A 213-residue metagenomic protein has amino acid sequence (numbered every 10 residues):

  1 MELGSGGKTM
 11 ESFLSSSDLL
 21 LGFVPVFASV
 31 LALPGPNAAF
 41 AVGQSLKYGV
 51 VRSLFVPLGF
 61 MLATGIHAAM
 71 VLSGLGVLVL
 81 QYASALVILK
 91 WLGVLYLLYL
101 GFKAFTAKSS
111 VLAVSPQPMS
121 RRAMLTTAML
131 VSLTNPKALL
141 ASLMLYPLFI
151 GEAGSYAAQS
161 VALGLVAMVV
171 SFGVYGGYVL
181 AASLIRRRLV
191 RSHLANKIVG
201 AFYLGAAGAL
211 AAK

Functional and structural regions predicted by a protein language model:
M1-D18: Short, strongly hydrophobic alpha-helical membrane anchors
F13-V87, M144-L163, M168: Juxtamembrane transmembrane-helix termini in multi-pass membrane transport proteins
A28, A32, G65-I66, F102 (+3 more regions): Hydrophobic/aromatic residues within the transmembrane alpha-helices of Major Facilitator Superfamily
G35, N135, G200: Short, conserved phosphate/pyrophosphate- and ester-handling motifs at nucleotide-, phospho-/glycolipid
V51-T126, A181: Membrane helix-loop-helix hairpins that form the core translocation module of multi-pass transporters
M70-L72, L133-L143, Y203-K213: Hydrophobic alpha-helical transmembrane segments in multi-pass integral membrane proteins
L80-S109, M168-Y178, R188-K213: Selective transmembrane alpha-helices of multi-pass membrane proteins
L125-L133: A short amphipathic helical element positioned immediately N-terminal to and/or at the very start of a transmembrane
